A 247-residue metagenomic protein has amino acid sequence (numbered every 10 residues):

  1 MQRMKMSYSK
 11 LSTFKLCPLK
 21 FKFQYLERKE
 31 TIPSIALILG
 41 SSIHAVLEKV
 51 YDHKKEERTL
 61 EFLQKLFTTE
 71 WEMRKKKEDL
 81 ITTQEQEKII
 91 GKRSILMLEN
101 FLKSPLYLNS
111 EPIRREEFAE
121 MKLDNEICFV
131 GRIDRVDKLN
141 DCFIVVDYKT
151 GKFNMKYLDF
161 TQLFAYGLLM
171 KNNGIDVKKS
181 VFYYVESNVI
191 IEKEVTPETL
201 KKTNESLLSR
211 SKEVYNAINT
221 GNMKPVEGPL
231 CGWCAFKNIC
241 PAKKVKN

Functional and structural regions predicted by a protein language model:
Q2-L16, N125-L139, E198-E205: An acidic intrinsically disordered interaction segment
Q2-R3, P18-T31, R74-E78, C142-V145 (+1 more regions): Short amphipathic alpha-helical segments and their helix-coil junctions
K5, K171-N247: Metal-dependent nuclease catalytic regions and adjoining charged, substrate-binding loops involved in nucleic-acid end
S12, L16-Y25, K29-K55, G91-I95 (+1 more regions): Nuclease catalytic cores
E27, Y148-K152, E186, P197: A short beta-strand motif that forms part of the nucleic acid-binding face of small beta-barrel RNA-binding folds
I35, L39, I90, D159-Q162 (+1 more regions): Hydrophobic (often cysteine-bearing) scaffold residues that line and stabilize catalytic clefts of nucleotide/cofactor
V46-E117: A non-catalytic, helix-rich entry segment at domain boundaries
R114-L168, N172-N173, S211: Non-catalytic protein-protein interaction segments used by genome-maintenance enzymes to assemble and couple activities
